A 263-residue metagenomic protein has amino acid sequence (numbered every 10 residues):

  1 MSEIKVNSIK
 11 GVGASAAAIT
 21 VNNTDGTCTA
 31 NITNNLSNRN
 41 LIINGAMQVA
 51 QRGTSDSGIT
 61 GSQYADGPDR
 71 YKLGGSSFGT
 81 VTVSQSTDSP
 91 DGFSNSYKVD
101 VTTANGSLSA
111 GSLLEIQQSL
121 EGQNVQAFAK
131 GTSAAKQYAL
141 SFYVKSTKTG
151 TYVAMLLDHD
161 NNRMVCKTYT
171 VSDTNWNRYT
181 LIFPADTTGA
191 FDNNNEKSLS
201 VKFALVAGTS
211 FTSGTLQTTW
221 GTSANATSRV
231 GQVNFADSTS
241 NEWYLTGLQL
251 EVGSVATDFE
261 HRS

Functional and structural regions predicted by a protein language model:
E3-S263: Extracellular and organelle-lumenal recognition/adhesion modules and their flexible linkers in secreted
